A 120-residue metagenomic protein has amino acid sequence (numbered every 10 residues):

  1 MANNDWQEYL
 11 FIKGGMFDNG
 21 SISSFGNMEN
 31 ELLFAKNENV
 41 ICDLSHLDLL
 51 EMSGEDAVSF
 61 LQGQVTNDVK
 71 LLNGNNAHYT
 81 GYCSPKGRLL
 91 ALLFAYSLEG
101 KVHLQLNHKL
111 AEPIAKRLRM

Functional and structural regions predicted by a protein language model:
M1-M120: Basic, glycine/lysine-rich polyanion-binding surfaces/domains
